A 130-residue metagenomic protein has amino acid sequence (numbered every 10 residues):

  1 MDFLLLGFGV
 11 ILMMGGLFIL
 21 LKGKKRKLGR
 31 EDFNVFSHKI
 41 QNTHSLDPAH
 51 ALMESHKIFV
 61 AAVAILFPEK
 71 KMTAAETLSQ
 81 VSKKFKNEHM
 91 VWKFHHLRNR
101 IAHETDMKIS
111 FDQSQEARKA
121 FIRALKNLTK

Functional and structural regions predicted by a protein language model:
D2-V81, D112-Q115, A120, A124-K130: Amphipathic alpha-helical interface elements
K84-F111: Histidine-centered, metal-coordinating catalytic motifs and their short helical/loop contexts
